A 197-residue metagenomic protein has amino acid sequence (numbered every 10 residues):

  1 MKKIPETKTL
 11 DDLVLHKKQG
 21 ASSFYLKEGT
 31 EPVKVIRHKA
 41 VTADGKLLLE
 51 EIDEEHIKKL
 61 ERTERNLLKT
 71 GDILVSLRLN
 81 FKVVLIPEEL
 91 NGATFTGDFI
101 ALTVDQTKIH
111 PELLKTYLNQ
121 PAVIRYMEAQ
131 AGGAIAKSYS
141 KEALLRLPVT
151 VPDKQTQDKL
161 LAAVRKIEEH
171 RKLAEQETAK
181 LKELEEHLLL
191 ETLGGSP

Functional and structural regions predicted by a protein language model:
M1-Y25, G29-P32, V151-P197: Non-catalytic DNA-recognition/assembly elements of restriction-modification systems
T7-F24, K39-T70: Sequence-specific dsDNA recognition surfaces
Y25-V33, I52-E54, N66-L68, L85-D98: Short, surface-exposed loop/turn microsegments at beta-strand edges and helix-strand junctions
R62-T63, E89, A134: A structural connector/turn signal
D72-V75: Generic structural signal for buried aliphatic residues
L77-Y117: A short beta-sheet element
A93-I100, G133-D158: A short glycine-rich beta-alpha junction/loop motif
P111-I124, E128-G133: Glycine- and charge-enriched low-complexity intrinsically disordered segments
